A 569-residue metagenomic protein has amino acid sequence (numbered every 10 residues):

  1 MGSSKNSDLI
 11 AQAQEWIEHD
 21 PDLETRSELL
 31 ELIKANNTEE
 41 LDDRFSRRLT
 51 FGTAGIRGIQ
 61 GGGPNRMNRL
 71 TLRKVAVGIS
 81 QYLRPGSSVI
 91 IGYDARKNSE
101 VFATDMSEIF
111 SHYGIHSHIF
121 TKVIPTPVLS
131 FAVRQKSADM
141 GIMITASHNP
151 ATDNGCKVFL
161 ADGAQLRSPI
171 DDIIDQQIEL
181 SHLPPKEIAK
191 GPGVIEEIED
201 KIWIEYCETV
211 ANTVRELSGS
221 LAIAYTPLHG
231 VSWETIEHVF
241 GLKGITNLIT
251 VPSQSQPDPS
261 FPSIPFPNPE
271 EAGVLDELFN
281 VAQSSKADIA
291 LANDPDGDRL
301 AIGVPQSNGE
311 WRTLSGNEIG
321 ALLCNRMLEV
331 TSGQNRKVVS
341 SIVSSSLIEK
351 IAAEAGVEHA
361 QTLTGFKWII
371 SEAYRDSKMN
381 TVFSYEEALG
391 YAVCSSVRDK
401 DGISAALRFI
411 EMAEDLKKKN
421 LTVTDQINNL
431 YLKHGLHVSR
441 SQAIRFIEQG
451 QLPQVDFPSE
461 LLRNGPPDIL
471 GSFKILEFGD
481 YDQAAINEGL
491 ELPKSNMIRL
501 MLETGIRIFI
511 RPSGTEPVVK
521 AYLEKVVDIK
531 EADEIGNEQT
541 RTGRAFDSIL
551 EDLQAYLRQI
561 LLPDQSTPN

Functional and structural regions predicted by a protein language model:
K5-M106, Y113, E196-L221, V231 (+2 more regions): An N-terminal, well-structured beta->alpha segment
W16-D20, E24, T38-L49, N154-A282: Gly/Ser/Thr-enriched, mixed-charge loops and adjacent short helices that form phosphate/oxyanion-binding elements
F45-N65, A146-N149, P227-V239, F383-G390 (+2 more regions): Conserved phosphate/anionic-ligand binding catalytic regions in large, soluble enzymes, centered on
I90-D153, T246-I302: N-terminal small/polar loop signature for handling phosphorylated ligands or for N-terminal nucleophile
E100-D105, S130-V133, T152-V158, E187-A189 (+7 more regions): Short acidic, glycine/serine/threonine-rich loops at helix termini
A161-A164, Q176, N280-S340, S345-A355: Replace "Mg2+/Mn2+-dependent" with "divalent metal-dependent
A287-I289, E310-R312, V330-P512, V518-Y522 (+1 more regions): Phosphate-binding and adjacent anionic-ligand microenvironments
